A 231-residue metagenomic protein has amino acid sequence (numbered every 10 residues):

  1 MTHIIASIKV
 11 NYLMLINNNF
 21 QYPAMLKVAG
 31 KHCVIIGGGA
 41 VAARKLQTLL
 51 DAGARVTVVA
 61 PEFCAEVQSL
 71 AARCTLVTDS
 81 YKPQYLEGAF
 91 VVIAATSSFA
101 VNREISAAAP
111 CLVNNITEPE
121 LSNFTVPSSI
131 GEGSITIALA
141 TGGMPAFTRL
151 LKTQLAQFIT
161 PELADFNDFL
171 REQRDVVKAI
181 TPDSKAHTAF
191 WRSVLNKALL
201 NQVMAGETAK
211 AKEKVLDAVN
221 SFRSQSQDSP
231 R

Functional and structural regions predicted by a protein language model:
T2-E62, E66-S69, D79: Hydrophobic, well-ordered beta-alpha structural blocks that scaffold small-molecule cofactor pockets
V41-K45, V101-N102, F147: Short glycine/serine/threonine-rich phosphate/pyrophosphate-binding segments that cradle anionic phosphate groups
G53-T57, A89-S98, S134-G143, Q154-I159: Short beta-strand and adjoining strand-loop segment in the mid-core of the Rossmann-like NAD(P)-dependent dehydrogenase
P61-C64, S80-K82, T117-S122, G142-M144: Short, acidic/turn-prone active-site loops that include or flank metal/cofactor- and phosphate-binding residues
A71-E87: Glycine-rich, highly charged phosphate/nucleotide-binding loops
V91-T96, N102-T125: ADP-ribose/adenylate-binding Rossmann-like module
N123-G133, R149-T153: Anionic-ligand binding region
G142-R231: An accessory alpha-helical subdomain
